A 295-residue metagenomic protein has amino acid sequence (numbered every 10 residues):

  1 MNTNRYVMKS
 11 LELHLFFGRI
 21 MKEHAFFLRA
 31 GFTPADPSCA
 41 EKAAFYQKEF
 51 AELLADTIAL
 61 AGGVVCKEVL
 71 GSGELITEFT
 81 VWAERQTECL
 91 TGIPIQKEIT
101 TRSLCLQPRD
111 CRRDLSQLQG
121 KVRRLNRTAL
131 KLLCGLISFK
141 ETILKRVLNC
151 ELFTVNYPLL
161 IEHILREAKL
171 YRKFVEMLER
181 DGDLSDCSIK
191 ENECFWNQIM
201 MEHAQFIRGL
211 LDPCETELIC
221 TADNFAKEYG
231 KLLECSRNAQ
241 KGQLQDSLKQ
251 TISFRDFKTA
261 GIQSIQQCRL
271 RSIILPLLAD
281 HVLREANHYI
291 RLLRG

Functional and structural regions predicted by a protein language model:
M1-G295: Surface-exposed peri-terminal alpha-helical interaction modules
